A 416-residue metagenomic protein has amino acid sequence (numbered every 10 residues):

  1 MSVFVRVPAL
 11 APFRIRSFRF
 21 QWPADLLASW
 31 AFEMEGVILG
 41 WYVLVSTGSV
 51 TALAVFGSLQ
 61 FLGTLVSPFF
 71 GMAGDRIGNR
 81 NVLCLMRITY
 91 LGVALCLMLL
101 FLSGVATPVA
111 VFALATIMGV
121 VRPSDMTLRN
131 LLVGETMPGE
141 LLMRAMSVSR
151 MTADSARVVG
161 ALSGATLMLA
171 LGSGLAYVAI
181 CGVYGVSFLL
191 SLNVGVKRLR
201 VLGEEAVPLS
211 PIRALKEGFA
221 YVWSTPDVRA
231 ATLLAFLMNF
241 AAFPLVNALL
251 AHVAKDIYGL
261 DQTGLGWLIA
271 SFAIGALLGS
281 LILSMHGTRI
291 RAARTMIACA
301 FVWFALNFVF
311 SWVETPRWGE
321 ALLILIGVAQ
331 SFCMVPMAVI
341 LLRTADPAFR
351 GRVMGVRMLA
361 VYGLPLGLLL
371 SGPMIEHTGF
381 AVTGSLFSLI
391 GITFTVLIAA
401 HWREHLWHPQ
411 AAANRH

Functional and structural regions predicted by a protein language model:
S2-V5, L192-A220, H408-R415: Flexible cytoplasmic inter-helical loops of multi-pass small-molecule transporters
V3-L62, A220, S224-A270: Helix-loop boundary and gating motifs at the non-cytosolic
L10-R16, W30, F101-V105, A206-V207 (+3 more regions): Helix-boundary and loop/linker segments of multi-pass membrane transporters
F20-G36, L59-M72, G78-V93, A110-L169 (+4 more regions): Substrate-agnostic recognition of the 12-TM MFS/MFS-like secondary transporter fold
I38, Y42, S67, C96-L100 (+7 more regions): Residue-level signal for alpha-helical transmembrane segments in multi-pass membrane proteins
G40-T47, M98-S103, V159-A179, D256-I257 (+1 more regions): Transmembrane alpha-helix termini and helix-breaking/packing motifs in multi-pass membrane transporters
A54-F56, F69, R76, R80-G92 (+5 more regions): C-terminal transmembrane bundle of multi-pass solute transporters/carriers
P108-G119, R144-L202, A270, I274 (+1 more regions): Hydrophobic alpha-helical transmembrane segments
